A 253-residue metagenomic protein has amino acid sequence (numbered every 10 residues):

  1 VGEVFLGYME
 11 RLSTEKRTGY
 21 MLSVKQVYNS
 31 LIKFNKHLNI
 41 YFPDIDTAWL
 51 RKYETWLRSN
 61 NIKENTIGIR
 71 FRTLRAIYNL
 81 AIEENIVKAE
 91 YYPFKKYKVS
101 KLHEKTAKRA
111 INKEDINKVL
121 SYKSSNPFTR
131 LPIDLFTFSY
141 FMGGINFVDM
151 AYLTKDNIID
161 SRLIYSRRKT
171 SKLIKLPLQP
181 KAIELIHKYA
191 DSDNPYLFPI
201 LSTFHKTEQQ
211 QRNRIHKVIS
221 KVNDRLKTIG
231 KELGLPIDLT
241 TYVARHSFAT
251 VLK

Functional and structural regions predicted by a protein language model:
V1-N61: Basic/aromatic-enriched alpha-helical hairpins
S30-F34, P43-D44, S59-P93: N-terminal DNA-binding recognition helix of tyrosine site-specific recombinases/integrases
L50, L74, F138, M150 (+1 more regions): Short, basic/aromatic-rich helical patch in the C-terminal catalytic core of site-specific tyrosine
Y91-F147, A151: Basic, Lys/Arg- and aromatic-enriched nucleic-acid-binding interface segment
K105, E184-D224: Major-groove DNA-contacting interfaces characterized by cationic-aromatic clusters
S124-N126, I164-I174, Q209-V218, P236-V243: Short, contiguous acidic/charged loop-to-helix segments that flank catalytic cores in large enzymes
Y152-K188: Conserved tyrosine-mediated DNA breakage-rejoining catalytic core shared by Y-recombinases
N223-K253: Short, basic (Lys/Arg/His-rich) helix/loop patches that form interaction surfaces in the mid-to-C-terminal regions
